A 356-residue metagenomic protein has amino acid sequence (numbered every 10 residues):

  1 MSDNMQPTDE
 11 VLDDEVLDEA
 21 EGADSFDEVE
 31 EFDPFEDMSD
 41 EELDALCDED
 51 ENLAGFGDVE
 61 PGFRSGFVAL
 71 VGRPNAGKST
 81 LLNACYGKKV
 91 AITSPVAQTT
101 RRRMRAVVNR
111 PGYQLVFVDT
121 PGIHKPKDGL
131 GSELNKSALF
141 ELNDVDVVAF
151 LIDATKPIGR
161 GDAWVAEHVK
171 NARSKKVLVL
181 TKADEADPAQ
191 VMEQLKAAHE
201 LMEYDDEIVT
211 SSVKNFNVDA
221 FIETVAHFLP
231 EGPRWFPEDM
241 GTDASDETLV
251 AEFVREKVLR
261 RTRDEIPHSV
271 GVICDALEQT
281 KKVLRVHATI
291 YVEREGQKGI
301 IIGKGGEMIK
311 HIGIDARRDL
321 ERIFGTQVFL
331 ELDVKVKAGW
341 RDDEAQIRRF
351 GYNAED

Functional and structural regions predicted by a protein language model:
S2-M5, D9-D14, D18-E19, D24-V147 (+2 more regions): Conserved G1/Walker A P-loop phosphate-binding module
G77, N217, M308: Conserved glycine(s) of the Walker
N83, R102, A106, K136-N143 (+11 more regions): Solvent-exposed alpha-helical segments within well-ordered globular domains of core cellular machineries
K88, V107-P111, E141-V148, L201-Y204 (+6 more regions): Conserved, well-folded catalytic cores of nucleic-acid-processing and energy-transducing macromolecular machines
T100, I123-K125, P157-I158, A186-D187 (+1 more regions): Catalytic P-loop NTPase motifs of RecA-like helicase/translocase cores
V108-Q114, E133-E207, R261, E278-V283: Conserved C-terminal guanine-recognition region of P-loop GTPase G domains, centered on the G4
K175, D184-D246: Canonical P-loop GTPase G-domain recognition
T248-D356: P-loop NTP-binding site
